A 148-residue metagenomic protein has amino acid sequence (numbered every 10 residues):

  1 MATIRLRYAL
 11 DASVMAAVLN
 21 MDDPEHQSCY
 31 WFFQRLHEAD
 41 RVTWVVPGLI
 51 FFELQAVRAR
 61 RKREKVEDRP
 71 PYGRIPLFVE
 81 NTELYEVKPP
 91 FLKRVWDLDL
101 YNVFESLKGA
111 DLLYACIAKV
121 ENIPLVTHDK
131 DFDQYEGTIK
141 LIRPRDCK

Functional and structural regions predicted by a protein language model:
M1-R7, A115-K148: Acidic, PIN/NYN-like endoribonuclease modules and their adjacent C-terminal/linker elements
M1-V46, R60-Y72, K148: Short, well-structured N-terminal submotif of metal-dependent ribonuclease cores
T3, E83-V126: Active-site neighborhoods of divalent-metal-dependent phosphate/nucleic-acid chemistry enzymes
V14, I50-F51, F91, L113-Y114 (+1 more regions): Alpha-helix capping/helix-boundary segments
C29, L54, V95, F132-Y135: Hydrophobic packing residues within well-ordered alpha-helices of enzyme cores
L36-H37, L77-F78, A118: A generic structural signal for well-ordered alpha-helical segments
L49-L98: Active-site-proximal, substrate-binding regions of enzyme catalytic domains and RNA-binding/basic surfaces
